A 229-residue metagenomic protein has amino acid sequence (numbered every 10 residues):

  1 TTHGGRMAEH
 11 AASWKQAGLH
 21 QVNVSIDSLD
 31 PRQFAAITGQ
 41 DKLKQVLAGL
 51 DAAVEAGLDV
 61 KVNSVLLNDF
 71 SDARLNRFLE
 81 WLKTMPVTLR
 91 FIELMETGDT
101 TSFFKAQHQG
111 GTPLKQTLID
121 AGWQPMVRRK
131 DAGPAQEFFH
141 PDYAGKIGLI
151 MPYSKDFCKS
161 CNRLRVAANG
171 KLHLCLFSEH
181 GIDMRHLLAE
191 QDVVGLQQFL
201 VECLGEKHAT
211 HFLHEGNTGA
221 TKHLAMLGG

Functional and structural regions predicted by a protein language model:
T1-I92: Radical SAM/AdoMet-radical enzyme domain recognition
E80, T84, L94-G229: Auxiliary Fe-S-binding modules of radical SAM enzymes
